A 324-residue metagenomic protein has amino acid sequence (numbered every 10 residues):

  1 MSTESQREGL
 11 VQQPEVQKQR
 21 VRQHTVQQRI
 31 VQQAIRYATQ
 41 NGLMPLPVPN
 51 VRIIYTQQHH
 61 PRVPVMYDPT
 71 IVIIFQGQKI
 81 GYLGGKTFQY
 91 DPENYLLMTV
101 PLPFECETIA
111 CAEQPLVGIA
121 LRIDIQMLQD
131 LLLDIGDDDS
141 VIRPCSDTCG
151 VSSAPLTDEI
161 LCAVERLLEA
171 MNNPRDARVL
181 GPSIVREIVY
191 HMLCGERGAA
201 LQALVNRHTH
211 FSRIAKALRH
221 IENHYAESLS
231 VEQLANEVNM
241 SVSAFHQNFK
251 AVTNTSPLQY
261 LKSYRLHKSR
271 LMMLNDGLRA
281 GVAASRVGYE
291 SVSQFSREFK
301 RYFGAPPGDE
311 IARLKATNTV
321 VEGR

Functional and structural regions predicted by a protein language model:
M1-P47, H60-P61, P144-T148, V320: A short, N-terminal "cap"/entry segment at the start of jelly-roll beta-barrel domains of the cupin/DSBH fold
G9, K18-Q23, L131-E187, H191 (+1 more regions): Amphipathic alpha-helical segments enriched in hydrophobic/aromatic residues interleaved with Lys/Arg
L43-S140: N-terminal regulatory/effector-sensing and dimerization cores that precede helix-turn-helix DNA-binding domains
L156-E159, A163, I184, N206-A217 (+2 more regions): N-terminal positioning helix adjacent to the helix-turn-helix/winged-helix DNA-binding module
E187, H191-R197, L204-N206, E222-H224 (+2 more regions): Basic/polar phosphate-binding segments, predominantly the helix-turn-helix DNA-binding elements of transcriptional
H220-H224, L271-N275: Short alpha-helical segment immediately N-terminal to, or the first helix within, an HTH/HTH-like DNA-binding domain
S228, G277-L278: Residue at a beta-strand N-cap/secondary-structure junction
